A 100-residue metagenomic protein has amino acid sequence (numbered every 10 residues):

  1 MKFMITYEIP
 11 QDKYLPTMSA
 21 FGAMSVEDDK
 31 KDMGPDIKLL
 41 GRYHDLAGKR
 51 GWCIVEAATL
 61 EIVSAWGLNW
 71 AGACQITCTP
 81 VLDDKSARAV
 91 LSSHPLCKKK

Functional and structural regions predicted by a protein language model:
M1-K100: Conserved, structured core segments of small domains
